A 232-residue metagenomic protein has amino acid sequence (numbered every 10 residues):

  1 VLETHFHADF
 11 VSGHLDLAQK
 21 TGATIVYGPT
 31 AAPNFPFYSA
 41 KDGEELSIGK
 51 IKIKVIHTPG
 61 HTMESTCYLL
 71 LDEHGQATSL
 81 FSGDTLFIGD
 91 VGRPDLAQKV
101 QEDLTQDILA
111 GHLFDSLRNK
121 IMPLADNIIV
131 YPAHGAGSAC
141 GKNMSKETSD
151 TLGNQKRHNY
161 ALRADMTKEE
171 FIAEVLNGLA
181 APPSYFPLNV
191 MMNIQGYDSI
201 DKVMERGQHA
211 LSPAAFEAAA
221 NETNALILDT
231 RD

Functional and structural regions predicted by a protein language model:
V1-V26: Active-site metal-binding motif and surrounding structural segment of the metallo-beta-lactamase
L2-V11, T58-S65, V130-S138: Histidine-centered catalytic micro-motifs
F6, T30, T62, T85 (+3 more regions): Active-site metal-binding loops of divalent metal-dependent hydrolases
Y27-N34: Anionic-ligand anchoring segments at beta-strand to alpha-helix junctions in alpha/beta enzyme folds, i.e., glycine
F37-I128, A139-N143, T151: Catalytic core of the metallo-beta-lactamase
T78-S79, L96, L104, I108-V203: Divalent-metal (often Zn2+) His-rich catalytic cores of metallo-beta-lactamase-fold enzymes
S82, P132, I227: Generic enzyme active-site microenvironment
I200-D232: Positively charged, proline/Ser/Thr-rich regional signature most characteristic of the Rhodanese/CDC25-like
